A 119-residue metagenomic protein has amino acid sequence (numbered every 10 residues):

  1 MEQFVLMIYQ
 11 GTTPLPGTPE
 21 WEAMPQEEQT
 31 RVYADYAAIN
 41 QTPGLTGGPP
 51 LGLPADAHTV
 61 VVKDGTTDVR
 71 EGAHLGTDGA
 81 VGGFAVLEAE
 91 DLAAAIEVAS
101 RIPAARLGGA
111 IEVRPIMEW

Functional and structural regions predicted by a protein language model:
M1-W119: Conserved, structured core segments of small domains
